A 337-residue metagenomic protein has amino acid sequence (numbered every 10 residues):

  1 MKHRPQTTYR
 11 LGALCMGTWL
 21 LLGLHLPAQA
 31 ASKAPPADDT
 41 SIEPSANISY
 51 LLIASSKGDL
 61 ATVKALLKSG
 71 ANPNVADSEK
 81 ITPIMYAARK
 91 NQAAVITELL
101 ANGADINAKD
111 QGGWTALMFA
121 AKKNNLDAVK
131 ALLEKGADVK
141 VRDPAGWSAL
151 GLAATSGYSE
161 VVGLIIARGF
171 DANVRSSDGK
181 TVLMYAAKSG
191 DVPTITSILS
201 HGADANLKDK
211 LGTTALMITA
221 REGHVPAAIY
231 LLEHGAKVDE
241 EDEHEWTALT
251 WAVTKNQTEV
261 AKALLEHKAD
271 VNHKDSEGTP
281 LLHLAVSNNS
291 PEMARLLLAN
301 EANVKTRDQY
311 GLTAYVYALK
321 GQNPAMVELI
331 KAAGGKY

Functional and structural regions predicted by a protein language model:
K2, G23-S69, S78, K336-Y337: Intrinsically disordered, low-complexity regulatory segments in ankyrin-centric signaling systems
G12-G23: Bacterial N-terminal signal peptides
I53-G58, Y86-Q92, F119-N125, L152-Y158 (+5 more regions): Ankyrin repeat A-helix N-terminal signature
D59-L67, Q92-L100, N125-L133, Y158-I166 (+5 more regions): Ankyrin repeat structural motif
V304-Y337: Leucine-rich solenoid repeat scaffolds
